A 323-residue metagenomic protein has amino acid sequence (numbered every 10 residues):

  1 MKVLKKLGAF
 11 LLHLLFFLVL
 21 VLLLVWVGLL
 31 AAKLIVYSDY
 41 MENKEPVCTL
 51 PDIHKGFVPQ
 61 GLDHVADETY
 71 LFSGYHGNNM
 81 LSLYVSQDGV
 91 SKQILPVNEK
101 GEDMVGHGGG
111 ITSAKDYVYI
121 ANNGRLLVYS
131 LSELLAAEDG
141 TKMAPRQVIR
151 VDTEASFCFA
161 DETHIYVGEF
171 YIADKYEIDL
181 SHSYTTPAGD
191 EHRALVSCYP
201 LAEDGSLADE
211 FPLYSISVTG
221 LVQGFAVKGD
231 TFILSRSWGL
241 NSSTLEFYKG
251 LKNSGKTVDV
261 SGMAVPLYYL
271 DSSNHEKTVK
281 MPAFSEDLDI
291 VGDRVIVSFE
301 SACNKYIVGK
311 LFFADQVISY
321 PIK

Functional and structural regions predicted by a protein language model:
C48-L81: Beta-strand-rich domains and repeat architectures in extracellular enzymes and scaffolds, especially beta-propellers
L50-K55, L95-D103, Q147-V151, L213-T219 (+1 more regions): Surface loop/turn motifs at the tips and blade-to-blade linkers of beta-strand repeat domains
G56-D63, D103-G110, R150-A160, T219-A226 (+1 more regions): Repeated scaffold domains used in trafficking and secretory/extracellular systems, primarily beta-propellers
G74-G77, N123-R125, L131, F170-A173 (+2 more regions): Short loop/turn segments immediately following the C-termini of beta-strands
S82-G89, L131-L134, S181-E203, T244-S261 (+1 more regions): Beta-propeller blade signature
G89-D116: Blade-loop segments of beta-propeller domains
S215-V265, T278: Loop/turn-rich, solvent-exposed surfaces of beta-rich toroidal or solenoidal domains
T257-V291: Conserved blade-ending motifs and adjacent loop-strand segments that build the rim/top face of beta-propeller domains
